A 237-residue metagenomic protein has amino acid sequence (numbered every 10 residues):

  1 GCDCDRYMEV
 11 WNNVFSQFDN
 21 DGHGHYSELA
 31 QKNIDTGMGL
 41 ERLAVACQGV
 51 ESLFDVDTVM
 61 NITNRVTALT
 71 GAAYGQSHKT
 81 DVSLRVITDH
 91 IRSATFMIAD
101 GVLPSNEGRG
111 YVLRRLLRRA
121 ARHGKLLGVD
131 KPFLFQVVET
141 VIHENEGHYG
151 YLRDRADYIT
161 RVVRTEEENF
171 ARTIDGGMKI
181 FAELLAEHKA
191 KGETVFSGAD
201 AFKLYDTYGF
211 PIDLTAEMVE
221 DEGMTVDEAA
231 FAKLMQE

Functional and structural regions predicted by a protein language model:
G1-E237: A glycine- and charged-residue-rich anion-binding loop/surface
